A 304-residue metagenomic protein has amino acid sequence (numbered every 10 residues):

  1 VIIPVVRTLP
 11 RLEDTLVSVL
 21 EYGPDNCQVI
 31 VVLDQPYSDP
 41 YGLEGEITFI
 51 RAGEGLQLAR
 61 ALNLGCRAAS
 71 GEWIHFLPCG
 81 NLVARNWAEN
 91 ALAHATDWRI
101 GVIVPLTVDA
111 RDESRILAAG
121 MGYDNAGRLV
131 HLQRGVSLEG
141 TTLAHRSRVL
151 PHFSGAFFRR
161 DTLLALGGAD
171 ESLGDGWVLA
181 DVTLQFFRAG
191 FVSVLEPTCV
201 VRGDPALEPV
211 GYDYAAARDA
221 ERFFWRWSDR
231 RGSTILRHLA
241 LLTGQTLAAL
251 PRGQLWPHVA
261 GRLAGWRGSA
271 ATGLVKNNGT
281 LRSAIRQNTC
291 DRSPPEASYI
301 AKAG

Functional and structural regions predicted by a protein language model:
V17-N26: Short, acidic, metal-binding catalytic loop of nucleotide-sugar glycosyltransferases
A52-A69, C79: Glycine-rich, basic loop-to-helix element that forms the pyrophosphate-binding segment of sugar-nucleotide handling
I74: Short aromatic/hydrophobic "clamp" motif used to bind/position activated sugar donors
L82, N86-D124: Conserved donor NDP-sugar-binding/catalytic core segment of glycosyltransferases
A91, R148-G167, S172-V200: A short, conserved alpha-helix in the catalytic core of glycosyltransferases
D124-V149, F153: Short, flexible, basic/aromatic active-site loop/helix in glycosyltransferases
A189-V192, E196-G211, D219-F223: Active-site donor/metal-binding and catalytic loop motifs of nucleotide-sugar-dependent glycosylation enzymes
Y214-A216, D229-G304: Non-catalytic, C-terminal membrane-associated alpha-helical segments of glycosyltransferases
